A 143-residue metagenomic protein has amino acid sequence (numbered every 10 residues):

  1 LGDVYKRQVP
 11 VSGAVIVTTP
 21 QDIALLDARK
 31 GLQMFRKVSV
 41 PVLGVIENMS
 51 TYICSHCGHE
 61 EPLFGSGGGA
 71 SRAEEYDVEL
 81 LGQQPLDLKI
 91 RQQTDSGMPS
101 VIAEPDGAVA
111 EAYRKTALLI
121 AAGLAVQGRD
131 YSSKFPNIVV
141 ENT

Functional and structural regions predicted by a protein language model:
L1-Y5: Short, small-residue-biased leader/transition segments that mark boundaries at the very start of proteins
R7-P10, K37-V38: Conserved catalytic network of the ASCE P-loop NTPase/AAA+ motor domain
P10-R29: Conserved Switch II/interswitch segment of TRAFAC-class P-loop GTPases
M34-T143: C-terminal lobe/tail of nucleotide-utilizing enzymes
